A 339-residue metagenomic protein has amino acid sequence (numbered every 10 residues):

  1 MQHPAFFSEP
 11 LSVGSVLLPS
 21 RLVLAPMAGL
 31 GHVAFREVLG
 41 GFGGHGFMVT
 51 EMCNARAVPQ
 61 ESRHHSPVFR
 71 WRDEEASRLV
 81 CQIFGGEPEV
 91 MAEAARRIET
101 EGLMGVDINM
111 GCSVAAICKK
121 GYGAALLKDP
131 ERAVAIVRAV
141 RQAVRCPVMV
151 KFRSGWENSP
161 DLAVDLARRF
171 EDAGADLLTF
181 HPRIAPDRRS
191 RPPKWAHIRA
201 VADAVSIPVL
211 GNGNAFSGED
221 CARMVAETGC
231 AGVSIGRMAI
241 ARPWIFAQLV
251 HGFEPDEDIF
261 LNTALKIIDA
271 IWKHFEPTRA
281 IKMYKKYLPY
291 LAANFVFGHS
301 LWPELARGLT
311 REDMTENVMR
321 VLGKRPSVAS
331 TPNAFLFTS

Functional and structural regions predicted by a protein language model:
M1-S339: Flavin-dependent oxidoreductase catalytic cores
